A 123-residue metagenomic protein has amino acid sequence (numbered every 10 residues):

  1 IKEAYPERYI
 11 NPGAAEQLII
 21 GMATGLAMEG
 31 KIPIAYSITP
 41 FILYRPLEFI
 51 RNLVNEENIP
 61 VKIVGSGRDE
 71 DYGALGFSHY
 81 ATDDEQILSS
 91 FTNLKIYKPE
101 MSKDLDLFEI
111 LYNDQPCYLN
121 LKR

Functional and structural regions predicted by a protein language model:
I1-R123: Thiamine diphosphate
